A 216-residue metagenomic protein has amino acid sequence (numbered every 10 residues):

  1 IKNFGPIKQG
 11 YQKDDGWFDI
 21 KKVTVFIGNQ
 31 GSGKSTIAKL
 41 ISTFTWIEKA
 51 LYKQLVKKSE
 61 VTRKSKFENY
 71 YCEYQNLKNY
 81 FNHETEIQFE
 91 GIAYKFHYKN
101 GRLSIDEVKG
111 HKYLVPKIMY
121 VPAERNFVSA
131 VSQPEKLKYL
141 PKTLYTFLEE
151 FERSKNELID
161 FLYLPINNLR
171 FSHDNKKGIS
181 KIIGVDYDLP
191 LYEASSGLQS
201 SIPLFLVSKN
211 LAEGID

Functional and structural regions predicted by a protein language model:
I1-S42: Pre-Walker A-like glycine/lysine-rich segment at the N-terminus of P-loop NTPase domains
K2, K8, T45-D216: Phosphate-coordinating catalytic segments in nucleotide- and nucleic-acid-processing enzymes
